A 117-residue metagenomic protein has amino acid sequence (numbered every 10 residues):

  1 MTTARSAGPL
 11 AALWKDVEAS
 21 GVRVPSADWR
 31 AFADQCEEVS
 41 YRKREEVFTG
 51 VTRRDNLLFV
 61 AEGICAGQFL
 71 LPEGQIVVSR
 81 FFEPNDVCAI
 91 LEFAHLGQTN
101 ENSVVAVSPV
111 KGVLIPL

Functional and structural regions predicted by a protein language model:
M1-L117: Cytosolic regulatory regions built on CNB/CRP/Popeye-like sensor folds
